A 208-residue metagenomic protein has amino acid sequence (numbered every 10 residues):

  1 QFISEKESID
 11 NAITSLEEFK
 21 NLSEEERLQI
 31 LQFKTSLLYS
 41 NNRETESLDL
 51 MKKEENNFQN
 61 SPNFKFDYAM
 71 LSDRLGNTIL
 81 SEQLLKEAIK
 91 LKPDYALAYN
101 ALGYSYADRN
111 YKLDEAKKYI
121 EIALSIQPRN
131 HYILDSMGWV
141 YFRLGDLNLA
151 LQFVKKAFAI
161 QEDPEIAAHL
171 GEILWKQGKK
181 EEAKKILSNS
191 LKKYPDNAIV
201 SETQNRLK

Functional and structural regions predicted by a protein language model:
Q1, S36, M70, Y104-S105 (+3 more regions): Residue-level recognition of tetratricopeptide repeat
F2-E5, S40, R74, D108-R109 (+3 more regions): Register position in tetratricopeptide repeats
F19, K53-E54, E87-A88, I122-A123 (+2 more regions): Canonical positions in the second alpha-helix
F19-S23, N57, L91, I126 (+2 more regions): Structural marker of alpha-solenoid helical repeat scaffolds
R27, S61, Y95, N130 (+2 more regions): Residue-level recognition of tetratricopeptide repeat
I30, F64, A98, I133 (+2 more regions): TPR alpha-solenoid repeat register
F33, D67, A101, S136 (+2 more regions): Canonical tetratricopeptide repeat
